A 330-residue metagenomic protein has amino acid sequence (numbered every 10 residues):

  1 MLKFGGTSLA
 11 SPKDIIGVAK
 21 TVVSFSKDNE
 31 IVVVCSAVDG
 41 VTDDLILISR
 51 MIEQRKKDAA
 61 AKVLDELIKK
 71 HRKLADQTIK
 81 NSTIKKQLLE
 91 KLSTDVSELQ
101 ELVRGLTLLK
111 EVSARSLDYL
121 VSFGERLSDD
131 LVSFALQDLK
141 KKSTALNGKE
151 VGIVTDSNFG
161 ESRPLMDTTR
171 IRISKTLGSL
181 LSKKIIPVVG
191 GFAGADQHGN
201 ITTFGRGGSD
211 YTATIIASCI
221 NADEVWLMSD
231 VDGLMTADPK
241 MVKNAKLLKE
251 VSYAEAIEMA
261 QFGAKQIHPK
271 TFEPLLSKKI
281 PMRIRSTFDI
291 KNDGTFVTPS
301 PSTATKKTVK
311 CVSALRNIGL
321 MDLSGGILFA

Functional and structural regions predicted by a protein language model:
M1-F272: Nucleotide/pyrophosphate-binding catalytic subdomain
L275: Acidic-aromatic/histidine active-site loop/patch
I280, F288: Active-site phosphate/pyrophosphate-binding segments
R283: Conserved phosphate-handling catalytic cores of large alpha/beta enzymes
G294-A330: A conserved regulatory-domain signal marking ACT and ACT-like small-molecule sensing domains and adjacent regulatory
